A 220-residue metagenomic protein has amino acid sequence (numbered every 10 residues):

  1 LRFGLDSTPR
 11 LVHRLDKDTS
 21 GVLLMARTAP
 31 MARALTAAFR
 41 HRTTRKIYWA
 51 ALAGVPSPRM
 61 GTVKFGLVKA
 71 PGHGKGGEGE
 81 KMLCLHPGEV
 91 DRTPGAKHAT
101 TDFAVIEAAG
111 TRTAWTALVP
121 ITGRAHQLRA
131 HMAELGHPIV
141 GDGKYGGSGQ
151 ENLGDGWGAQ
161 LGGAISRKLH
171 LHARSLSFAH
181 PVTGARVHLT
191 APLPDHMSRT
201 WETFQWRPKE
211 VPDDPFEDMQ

Functional and structural regions predicted by a protein language model:
L1-Q220: RNA pseudouridine synthases
